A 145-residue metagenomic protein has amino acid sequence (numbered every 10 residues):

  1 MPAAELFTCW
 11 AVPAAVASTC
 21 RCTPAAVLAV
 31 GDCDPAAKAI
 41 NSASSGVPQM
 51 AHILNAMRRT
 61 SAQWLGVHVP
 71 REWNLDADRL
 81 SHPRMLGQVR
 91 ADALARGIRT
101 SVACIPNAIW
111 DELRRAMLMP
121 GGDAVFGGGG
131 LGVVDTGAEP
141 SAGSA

Functional and structural regions predicted by a protein language model:
M1-A145: Nucleic-acid-interacting cores, centered on viral/eukaryotic replication and modification enzymes
